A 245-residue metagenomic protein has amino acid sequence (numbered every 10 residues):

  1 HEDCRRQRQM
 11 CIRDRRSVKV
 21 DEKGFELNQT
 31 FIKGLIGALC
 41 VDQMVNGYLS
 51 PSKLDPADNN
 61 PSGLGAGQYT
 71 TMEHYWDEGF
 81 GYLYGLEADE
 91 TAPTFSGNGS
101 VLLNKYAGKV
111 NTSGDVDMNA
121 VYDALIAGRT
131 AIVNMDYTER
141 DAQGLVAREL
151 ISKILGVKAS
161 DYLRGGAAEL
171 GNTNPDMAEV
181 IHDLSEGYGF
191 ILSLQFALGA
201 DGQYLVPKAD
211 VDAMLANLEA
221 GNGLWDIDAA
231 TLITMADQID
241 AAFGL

Functional and structural regions predicted by a protein language model:
H1-I12: Single conserved hydrophobic/aromatic residue that forms the stacking wall/gate of nucleotide- or nucleobase-binding
R13-A200: Extended amphipathic alpha-helical interaction segments
L163-N174, A178-Q195, G199-L245: C-terminal structured domains
